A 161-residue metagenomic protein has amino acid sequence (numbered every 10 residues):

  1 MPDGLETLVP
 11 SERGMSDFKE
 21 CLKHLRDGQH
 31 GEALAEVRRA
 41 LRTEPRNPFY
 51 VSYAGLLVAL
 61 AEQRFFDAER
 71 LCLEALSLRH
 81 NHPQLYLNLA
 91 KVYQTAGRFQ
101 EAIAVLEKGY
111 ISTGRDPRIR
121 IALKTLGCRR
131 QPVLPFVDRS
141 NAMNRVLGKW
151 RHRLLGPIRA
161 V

Functional and structural regions predicted by a protein language model:
M1-K19, K23-R26, S77, Q100 (+3 more regions): Intrinsically disordered, low-complexity, charge-biased linker/tail regions
S11-T43, Y53: Alpha-helical segment of the N-proximal tetratricopeptide repeat
G14, P48-F49, P83-Q84, P117-R118: Helix-start (N-cap) detector for alpha-helical repeat units in TPR-like alpha-solenoids, especially tetratricopeptide
H24, V58-A59, Y93, G127: Residue at a conserved register position within TPR or TPR-like alpha-solenoid repeats
D27-E36, A61-E74, A96-K108, V133-V137: Structural signature of tandem alpha-helical TPR/SEL1-like repeats, specifically the intra-repeat loop/turn
P45-R46, H80, G114: Short coil turns that delineate tetratricopeptide repeat
Y53-G55, N88, A122: Canonical tetratricopeptide repeat
A75-F99: Mid-chain, well-packed structural core segment of small domains
